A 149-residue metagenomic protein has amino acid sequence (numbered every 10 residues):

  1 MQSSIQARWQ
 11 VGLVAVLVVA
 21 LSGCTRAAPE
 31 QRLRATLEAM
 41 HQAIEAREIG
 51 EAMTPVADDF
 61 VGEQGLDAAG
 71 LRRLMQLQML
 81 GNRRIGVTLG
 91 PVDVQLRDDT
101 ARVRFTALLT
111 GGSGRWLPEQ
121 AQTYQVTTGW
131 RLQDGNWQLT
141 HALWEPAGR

Functional and structural regions predicted by a protein language model:
M1-S22: Sec-dependent bacterial lipoprotein signal peptides
G23-P55, R72: Short, low-complexity N-terminal intrinsically disordered segments enriched in polar/charged residues
R26, R102, Q120-R149: Short beta-strand edge/turn micro-motifs at domain boundaries
T36, G86-T88, Y124: Residues that act as N-cap/strand-start positions at coil-to-secondary-structure junctions
I49, V94, A142-W144: Hydrophobic/anchoring residues in structured secondary elements
M53-G90, L96: Short solvent-exposed beta->alpha transition segments
D59-V61, L109-T110, P146-A147: Solvent-exposed loop/turn segments at secondary-structure junctions within structured extracellular/periplasmic domains
L77-Q120: Surface-exposed, charged secondary-structure patches
